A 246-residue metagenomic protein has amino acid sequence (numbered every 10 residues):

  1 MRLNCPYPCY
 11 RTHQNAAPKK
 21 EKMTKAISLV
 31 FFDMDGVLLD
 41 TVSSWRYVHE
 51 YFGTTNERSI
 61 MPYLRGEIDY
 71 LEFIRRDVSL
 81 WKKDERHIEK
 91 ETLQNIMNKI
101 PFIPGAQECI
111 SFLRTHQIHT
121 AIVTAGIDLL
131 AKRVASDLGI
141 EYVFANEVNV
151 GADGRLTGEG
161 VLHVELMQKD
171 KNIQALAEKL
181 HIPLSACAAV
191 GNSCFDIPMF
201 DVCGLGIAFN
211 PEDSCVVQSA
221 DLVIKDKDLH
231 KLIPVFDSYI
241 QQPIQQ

Functional and structural regions predicted by a protein language model:
R11-Q14, K19: Charged/polar low-complexity intrinsically disordered segments
P18-S79: Active-site neighborhood of HAD-like aspartate-dependent phosphohydrolases
K25, N98-H119, A125-Q246: C-terminal cap/substrate-recognition subdomain and adjoining C-terminal extension of metal-dependent phosphatase-like
V37, T124-A125: Ser/Thr-glycine-rich phosphate-binding loops at phosphate-binding pockets of nucleotides, nucleotide cofactors
R76-E108: Metal-dependent phosphoesterase signature
